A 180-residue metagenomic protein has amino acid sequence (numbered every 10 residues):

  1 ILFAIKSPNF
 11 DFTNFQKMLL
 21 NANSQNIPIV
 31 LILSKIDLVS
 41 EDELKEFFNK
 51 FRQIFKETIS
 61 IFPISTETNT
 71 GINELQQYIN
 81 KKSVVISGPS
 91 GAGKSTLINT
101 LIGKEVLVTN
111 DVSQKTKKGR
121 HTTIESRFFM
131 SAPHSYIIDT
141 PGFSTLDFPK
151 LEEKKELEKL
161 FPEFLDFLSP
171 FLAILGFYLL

Functional and structural regions predicted by a protein language model:
I1-Q16, I27-V30, I36-D42: Conserved Switch II/interswitch segment of TRAFAC-class P-loop GTPases
N9, V39-S40, T70, S144-L146: Catalytic P-loop NTPase motifs of RecA-like helicase/translocase cores
N14-L19, K45-N49: Charged helix-capping and loop-helix junction motifs
N21, I27-I29, I36, Q53 (+2 more regions): Helix-rich effector regions associated with P-loop NTPase G domains
L38-A92: Canonical P-loop GTPase G-domain recognition
S90, S95-T96, T100: Walker A/P-loop
